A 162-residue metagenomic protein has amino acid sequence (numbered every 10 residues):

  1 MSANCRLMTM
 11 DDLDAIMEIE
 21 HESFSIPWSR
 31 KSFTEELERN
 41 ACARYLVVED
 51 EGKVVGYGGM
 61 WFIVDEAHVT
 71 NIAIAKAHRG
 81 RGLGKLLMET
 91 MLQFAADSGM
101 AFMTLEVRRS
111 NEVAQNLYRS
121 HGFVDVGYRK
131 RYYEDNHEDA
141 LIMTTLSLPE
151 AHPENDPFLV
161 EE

Functional and structural regions predicted by a protein language model:
A3-L7, M60, V126-Y128: Structured catalytic core of nucleotide-sugar glycosyltransferases
L7-A77, M88-F94, S98, L146-H152 (+1 more regions): Acetyl-CoA-dependent GNAT
T9, G52, G56, G82-G84 (+2 more regions): Conserved phosphate-binding and hydrolysis motifs of nucleotide-dependent enzymes
A75, R79, R108-S110, D135: Residue-level recognition of the GNAT/N-acetyltransferase active site
G80-Q93, E112, N116-S120: Conserved acetyl-CoA-binding loop-helix of GNAT-fold acetyltransferases
R81, K130, L141, L146-L148: Acyl-donor (CoA/ACP) binding surface of acyl/acetyltransferases
T104-E106, R119, V124-L141: Conserved catalytic-core motifs of GNAT/GCN5-like acyltransferases
